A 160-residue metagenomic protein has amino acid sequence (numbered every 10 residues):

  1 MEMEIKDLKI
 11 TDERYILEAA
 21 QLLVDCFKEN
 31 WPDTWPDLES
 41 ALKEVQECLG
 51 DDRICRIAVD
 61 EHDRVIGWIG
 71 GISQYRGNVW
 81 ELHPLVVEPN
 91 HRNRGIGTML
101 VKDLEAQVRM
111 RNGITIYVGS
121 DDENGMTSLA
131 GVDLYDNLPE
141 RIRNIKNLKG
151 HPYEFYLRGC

Functional and structural regions predicted by a protein language model:
E2-A20: A short beta-loop-alpha structural element at the N-terminal edge of CoA-dependent acyl/N-acetyltransferase catalytic
E2-E4, R141-C160: C-terminal "cap" of GNAT-fold acetyltransferases
L23-V24, K28-I57, G70: Active-site rim helix/loop that mediates acceptor-substrate recognition in acyltransferases
I57, R64-S73, E81, V86: Conserved beta-strand in the GNAT
S73-H83, R92, R111-I114: A conserved beta-turn-beta hairpin within the catalytic core of GNAT-like acetyltransferases that forms part
V87, N93-A106: Conserved acetyl-CoA-binding loop-helix of GNAT-fold acetyltransferases
V108-D122, T127-A130: Conserved GNAT acetyl-CoA-binding A-motif
S128-L148: Charged, glycine/proline-rich intrinsically disordered loops and linkers
